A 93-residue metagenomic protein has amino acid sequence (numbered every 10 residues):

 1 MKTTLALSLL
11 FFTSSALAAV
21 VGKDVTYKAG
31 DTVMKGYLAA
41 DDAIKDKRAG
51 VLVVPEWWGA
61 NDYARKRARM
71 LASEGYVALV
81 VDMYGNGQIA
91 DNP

Functional and structural regions predicted by a protein language model:
M1-T4: Positively charged n-region of N-terminal signal peptides that target proteins for export
T13-S15: N-terminal signal peptide c-region/cleavage motif recognized by signal peptidases
A19-V21: Boundary of Sec targeting at the N-terminus
D24-P93: Serine-hydrolase catalytic machinery in alpha/beta-hydrolase-like enzymes
